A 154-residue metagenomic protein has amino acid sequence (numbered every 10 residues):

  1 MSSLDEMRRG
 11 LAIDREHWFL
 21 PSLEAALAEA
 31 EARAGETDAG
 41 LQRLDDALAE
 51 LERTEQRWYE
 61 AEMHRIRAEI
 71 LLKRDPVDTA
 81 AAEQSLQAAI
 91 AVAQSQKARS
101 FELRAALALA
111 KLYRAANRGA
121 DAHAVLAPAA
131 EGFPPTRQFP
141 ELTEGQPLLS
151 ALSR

Functional and structural regions predicted by a protein language model:
M1-R154: Helix-coil-helix junctions within alpha-helical repeat/solenoid scaffolds
